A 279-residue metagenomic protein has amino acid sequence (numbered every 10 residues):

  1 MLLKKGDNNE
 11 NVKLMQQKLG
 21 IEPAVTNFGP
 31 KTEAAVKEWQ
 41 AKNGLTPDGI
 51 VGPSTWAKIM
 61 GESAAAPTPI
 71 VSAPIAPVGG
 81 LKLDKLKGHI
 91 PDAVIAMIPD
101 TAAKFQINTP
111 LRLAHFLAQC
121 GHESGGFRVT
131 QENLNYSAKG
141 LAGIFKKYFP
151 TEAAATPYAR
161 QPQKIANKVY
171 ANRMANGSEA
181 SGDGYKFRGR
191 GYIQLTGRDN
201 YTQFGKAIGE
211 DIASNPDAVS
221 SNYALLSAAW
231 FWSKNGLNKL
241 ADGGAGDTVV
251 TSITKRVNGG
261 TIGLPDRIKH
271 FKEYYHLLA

Functional and structural regions predicted by a protein language model:
L2-E62: Short acidic, glycine/serine/threonine-rich helix-capping segments at coil-helix boundaries
L3, E62-D100, K104: N-terminal export signals and maturation junctions of secreted/periplasmic proteins
P30-N43, C120-S124, A241-G263: Acidic helix/loop microenvironments that form the catalytic cleft of cell-wall polysaccharide enzymes
G44-P47, A64-A66, H122-E132, G259-R267: Secretory-pathway/luminal and periplasmic proteins that interact with or process carbohydrate-rich
P77-I90, G121-F231: Peptidoglycan-targeting cell-wall enzymes and recognition modules
N108-R112, Y185-R188, Y223-A224, D247-V250: Extracellular/periplasmic catalytic domains that process cell-envelope and extracellular macromolecules
P110-G125: Active-site-adjacent structural elements in enzyme catalytic domains
I208-I262: An amphipathic alpha-helical core segment
